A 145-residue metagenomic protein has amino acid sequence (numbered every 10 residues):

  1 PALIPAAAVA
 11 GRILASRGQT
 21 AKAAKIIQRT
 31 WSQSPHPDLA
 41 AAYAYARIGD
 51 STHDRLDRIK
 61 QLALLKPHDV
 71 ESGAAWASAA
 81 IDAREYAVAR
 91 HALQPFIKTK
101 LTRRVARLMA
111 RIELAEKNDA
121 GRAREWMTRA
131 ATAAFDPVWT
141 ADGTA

Functional and structural regions predicted by a protein language model:
P1, L14-R17: Intrinsically disordered, acidic/Ser/Pro-rich low-complexity regions proximal to membranes in membrane-associated
P1-I4, V9: Solenoidal tandem-repeat scaffolds enriched in leucines and small polar residues
P5, D38, E71, R104-V105: Start-of-helix register in tetratricopeptide repeats
A8-V9, A42, A75, R104-I112: "A position-specific structural signal for the A-helix of alpha-solenoid helical repeats
T20-D38, I97-R103, L114-V138: TPR/TPR-like (Sel1-like) alpha-helical repeat modules
K25-K98: Alpha-helical adaptor scaffolds
A46-L62, Y86, A115-M127, A133-T140 (+1 more regions): Alpha-helical linker/edge segments of TPR/alpha-solenoid repeat scaffolds and analogous pre-/post-domain helices
